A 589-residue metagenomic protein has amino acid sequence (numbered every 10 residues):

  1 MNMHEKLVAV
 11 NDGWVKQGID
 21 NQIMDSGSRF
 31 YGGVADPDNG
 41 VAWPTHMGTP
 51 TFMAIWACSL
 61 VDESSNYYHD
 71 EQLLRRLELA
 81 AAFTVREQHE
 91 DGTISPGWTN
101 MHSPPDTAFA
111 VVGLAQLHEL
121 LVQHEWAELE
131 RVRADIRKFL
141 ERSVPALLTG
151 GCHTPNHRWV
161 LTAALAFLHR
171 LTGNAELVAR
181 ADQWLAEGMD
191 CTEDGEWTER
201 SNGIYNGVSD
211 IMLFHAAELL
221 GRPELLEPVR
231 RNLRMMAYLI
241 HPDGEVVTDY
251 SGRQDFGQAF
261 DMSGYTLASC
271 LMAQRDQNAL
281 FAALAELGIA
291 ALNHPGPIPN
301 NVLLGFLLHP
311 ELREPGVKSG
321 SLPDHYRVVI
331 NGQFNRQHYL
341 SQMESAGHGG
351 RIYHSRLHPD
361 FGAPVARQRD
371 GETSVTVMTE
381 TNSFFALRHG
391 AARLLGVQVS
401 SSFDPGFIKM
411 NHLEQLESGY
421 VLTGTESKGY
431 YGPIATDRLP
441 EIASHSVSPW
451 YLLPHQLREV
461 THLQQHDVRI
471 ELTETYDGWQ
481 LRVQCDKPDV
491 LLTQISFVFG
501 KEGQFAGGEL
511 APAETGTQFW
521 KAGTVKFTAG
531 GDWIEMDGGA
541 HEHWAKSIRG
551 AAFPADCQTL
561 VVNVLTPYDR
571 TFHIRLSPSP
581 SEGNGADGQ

Functional and structural regions predicted by a protein language model:
M1-P50, E71, R75-A82, R86-E87: Low-complexity, Ser/Thr/Pro/Gly-enriched N-terminal "stalk/linker" regions
M1-V8, D12, L129, R133 (+10 more regions): Intrinsic-disorder-associated interaction segments
V41-L226: Aromatic-lined, polymer-binding surfaces characteristic of secreted/periplasmic polysaccharide-degrading enzymes
E78-H89, R137-G150, G419, Y451-L452 (+3 more regions): A short, hydrophobic secondary-structure junction motif
G113-L120, L171-A181, N206, L220-V229 (+3 more regions): Short, highly charged low-complexity linear segments
E224-A529: Extended polysaccharide-engagement surfaces of secreted carbohydrate-active enzymes
T528-Q589: Beta-strand-rich recognition/accessory modules
